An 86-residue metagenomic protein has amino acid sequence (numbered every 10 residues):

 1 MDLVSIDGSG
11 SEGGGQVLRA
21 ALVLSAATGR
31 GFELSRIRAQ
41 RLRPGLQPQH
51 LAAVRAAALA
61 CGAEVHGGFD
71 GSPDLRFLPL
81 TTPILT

Functional and structural regions predicted by a protein language model:
M1-T86: Structural preference for solvent-exposed beta-strand-turn elements and adjacent flexible terminal/loop segments within
